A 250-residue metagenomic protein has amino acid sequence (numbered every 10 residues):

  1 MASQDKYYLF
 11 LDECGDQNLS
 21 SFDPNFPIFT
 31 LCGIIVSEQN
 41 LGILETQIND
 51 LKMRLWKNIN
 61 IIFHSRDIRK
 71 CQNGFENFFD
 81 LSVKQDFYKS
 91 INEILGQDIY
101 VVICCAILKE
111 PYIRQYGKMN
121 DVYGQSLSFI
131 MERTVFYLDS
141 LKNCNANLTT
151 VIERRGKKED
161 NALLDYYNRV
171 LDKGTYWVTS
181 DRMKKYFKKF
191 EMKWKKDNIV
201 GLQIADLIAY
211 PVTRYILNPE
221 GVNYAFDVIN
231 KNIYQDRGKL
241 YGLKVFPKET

Functional and structural regions predicted by a protein language model:
M1-T250: Phosphate-ester processing/binding pockets and catalytic centers
